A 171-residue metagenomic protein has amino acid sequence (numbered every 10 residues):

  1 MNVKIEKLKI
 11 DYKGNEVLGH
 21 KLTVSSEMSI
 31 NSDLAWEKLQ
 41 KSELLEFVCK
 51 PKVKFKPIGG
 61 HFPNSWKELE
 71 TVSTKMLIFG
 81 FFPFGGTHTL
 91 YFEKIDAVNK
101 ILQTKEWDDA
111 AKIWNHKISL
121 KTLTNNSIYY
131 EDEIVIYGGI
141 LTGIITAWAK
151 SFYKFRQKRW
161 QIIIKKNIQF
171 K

Functional and structural regions predicted by a protein language model:
M1-K67: Hydrophobic ligand-binding cavity/cleft-lining segments
K7, V72-L77, E133-Y137: Generic short beta-strand segments
K21-T23, F84-L90, K112-K117: Short, surface-exposed coil-to-beta transition loops
N31-D33, N64, E93-K100, S119-Y129: A short, structured loop/turn motif at beta-sheet edges
E46-F47, K56-E106: Glycine-rich portal/gate segments that line the openings of hydrophobic small-molecule binding cavities
P57, H61, I162-K171: Short, highly charged C-terminal tails/helix-capping segments
Q103-S151: Beta-strand/loop substructures that line and gate deep hydrophobic ligand-binding cavities in soluble
S151-R159: A non-catalytic, amphipathic alpha-helix used as a structural packing/dimerization or gating element in enzyme scaffolds
